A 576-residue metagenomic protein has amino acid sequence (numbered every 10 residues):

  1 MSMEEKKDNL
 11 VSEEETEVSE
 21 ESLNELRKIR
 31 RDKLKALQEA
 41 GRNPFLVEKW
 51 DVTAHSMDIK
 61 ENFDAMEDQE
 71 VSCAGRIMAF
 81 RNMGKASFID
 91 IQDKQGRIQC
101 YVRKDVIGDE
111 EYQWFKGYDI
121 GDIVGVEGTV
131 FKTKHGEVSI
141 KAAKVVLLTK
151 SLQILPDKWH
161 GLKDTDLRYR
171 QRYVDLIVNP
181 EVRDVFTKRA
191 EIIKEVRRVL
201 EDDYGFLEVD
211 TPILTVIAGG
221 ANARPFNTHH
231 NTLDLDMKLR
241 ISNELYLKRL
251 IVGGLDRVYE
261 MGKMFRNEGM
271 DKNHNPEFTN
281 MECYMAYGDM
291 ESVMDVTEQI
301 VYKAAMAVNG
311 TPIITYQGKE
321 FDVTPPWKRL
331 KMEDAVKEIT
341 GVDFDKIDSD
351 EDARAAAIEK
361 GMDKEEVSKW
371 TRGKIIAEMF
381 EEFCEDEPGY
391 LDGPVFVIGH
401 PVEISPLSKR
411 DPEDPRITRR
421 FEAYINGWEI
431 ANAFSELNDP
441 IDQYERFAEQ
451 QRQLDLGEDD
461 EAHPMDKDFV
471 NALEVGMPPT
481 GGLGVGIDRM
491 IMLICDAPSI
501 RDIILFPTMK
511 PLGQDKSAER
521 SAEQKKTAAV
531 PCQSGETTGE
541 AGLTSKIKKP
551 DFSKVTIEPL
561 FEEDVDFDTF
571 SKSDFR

Functional and structural regions predicted by a protein language model:
S2-D8, S12-S19, L23, L34-A40 (+3 more regions): Class II aminoacyl-tRNA synthetase-like tRNA-binding/catalytic domains
S2-M3, K510, Q524, P531: N-terminal membrane/targeting module of cytochrome P450s
S12, S521, S534, S545 (+2 more regions): Serine residues within intrinsically disordered or low-complexity segments
S22, L26, D184-K188, K238-L239 (+7 more regions): Catalytic cores of large soluble enzymes that bind and process phosphate-bearing ligands
I120, L239-E244, I251-F265, N275-N280 (+4 more regions): TRNA-recognition modules of translation machinery and tRNA-sensing kinases, especially anticodon-binding
G219, A223-P225, K303-G427, E449-M477 (+3 more regions): Metal-assisted phosphate- and nucleotidyl-transfer catalytic regions
T527-V530, G535-T538, G542, P550-D551: Positively charged N-terminal leader segments that act as targeting/secretion signals
I547, F552-R576: Long, low-complexity, intrinsically disordered segments
